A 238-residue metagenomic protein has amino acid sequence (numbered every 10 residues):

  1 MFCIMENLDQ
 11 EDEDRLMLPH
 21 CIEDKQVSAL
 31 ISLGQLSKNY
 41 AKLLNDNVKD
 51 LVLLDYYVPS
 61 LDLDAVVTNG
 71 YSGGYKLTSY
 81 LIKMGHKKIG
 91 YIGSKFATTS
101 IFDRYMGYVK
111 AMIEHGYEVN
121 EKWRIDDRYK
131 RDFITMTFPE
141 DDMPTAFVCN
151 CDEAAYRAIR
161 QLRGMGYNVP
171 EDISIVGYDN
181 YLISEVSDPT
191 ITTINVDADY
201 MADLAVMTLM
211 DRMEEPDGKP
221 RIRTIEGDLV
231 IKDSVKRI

Functional and structural regions predicted by a protein language model:
M1-I4, Q10, L16-E23, S28-A29 (+3 more regions): Bacterial carbohydrate/catabolite-sensing allosteric modules
S32: Short, structured active-site "lid" loops
